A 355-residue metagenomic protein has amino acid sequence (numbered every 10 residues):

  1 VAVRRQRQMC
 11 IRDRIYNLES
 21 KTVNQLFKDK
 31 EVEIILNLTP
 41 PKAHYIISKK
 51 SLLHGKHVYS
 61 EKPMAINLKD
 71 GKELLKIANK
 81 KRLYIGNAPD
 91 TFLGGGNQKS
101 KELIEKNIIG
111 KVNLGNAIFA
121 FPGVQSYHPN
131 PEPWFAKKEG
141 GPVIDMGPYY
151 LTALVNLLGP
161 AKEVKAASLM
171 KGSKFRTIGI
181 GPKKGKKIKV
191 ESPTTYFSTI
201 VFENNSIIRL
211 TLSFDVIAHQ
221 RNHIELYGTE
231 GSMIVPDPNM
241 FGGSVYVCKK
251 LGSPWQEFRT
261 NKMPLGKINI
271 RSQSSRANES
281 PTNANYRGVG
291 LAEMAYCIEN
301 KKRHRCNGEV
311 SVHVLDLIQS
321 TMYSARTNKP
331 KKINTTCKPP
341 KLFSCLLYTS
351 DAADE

Functional and structural regions predicted by a protein language model:
V1-R7, I11-D13, Y348-E355: Single conserved hydrophobic/aromatic residue that forms the stacking wall/gate of nucleotide- or nucleobase-binding
I15-I77: Beta-loop-alpha module in the N-terminal Rossmann-like domain of NAD(P)-dependent dehydrogenases, especially those
H54-K56, K81-L83, S206: A short helix->loop->beta-strand "cap" motif at the edges of active sites that frequently abuts
S60, I85-N87, N116, L210 (+1 more regions): Hydrophobic residues in well-ordered beta-strands that form the structural core
E73-D90, K111-L114: Rossmann-fold dehydrogenase core element
L83, G110-L114, P133, S324-S350: C-terminal capping/lid region of NAD(P)-dependent oxidoreductase domains
T91-K189, N328: Predominantly a Rossmann-like dinucleotide-binding segment in NAD(P)-dependent oxidoreductases
S173, T177-E191, F197, F202 (+4 more regions): C-terminal glycine/acidic-rich active-site capping loop/insertion
